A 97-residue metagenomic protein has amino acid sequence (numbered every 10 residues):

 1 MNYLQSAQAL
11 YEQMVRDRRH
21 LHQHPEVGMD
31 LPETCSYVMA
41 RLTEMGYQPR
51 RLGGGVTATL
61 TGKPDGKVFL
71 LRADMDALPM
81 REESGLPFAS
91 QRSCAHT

Functional and structural regions predicted by a protein language model:
N2-T97: Acidic/His- and Gly-rich active-site-bordering loop/insert found across diverse amide/peptide-bond hydrolases
